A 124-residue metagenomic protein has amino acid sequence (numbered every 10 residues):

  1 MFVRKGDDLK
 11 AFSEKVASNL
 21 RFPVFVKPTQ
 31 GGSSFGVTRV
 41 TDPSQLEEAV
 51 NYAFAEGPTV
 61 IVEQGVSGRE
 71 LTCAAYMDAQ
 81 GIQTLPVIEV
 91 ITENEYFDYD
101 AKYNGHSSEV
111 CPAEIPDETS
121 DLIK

Functional and structural regions predicted by a protein language model:
M1-E63, S67-R69: Active-site nucleotide/adenylate-binding loops and adjacent lid/helix of ATP-dependent enzymes
S13, D121-K124: Short, amphipathic alpha-helical "lid/cap" segments that border enzyme active or binding sites
T41-L122: Phosphate-binding site of ATP-dependent enzymes
